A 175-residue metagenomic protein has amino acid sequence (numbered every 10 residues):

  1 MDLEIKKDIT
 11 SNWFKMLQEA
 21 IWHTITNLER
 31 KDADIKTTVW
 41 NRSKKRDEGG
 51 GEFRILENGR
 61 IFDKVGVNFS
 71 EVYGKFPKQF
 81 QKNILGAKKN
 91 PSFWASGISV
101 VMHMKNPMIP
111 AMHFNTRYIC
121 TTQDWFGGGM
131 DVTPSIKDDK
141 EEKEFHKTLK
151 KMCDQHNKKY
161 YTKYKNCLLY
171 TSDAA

Functional and structural regions predicted by a protein language model:
D2-L85: Gly/Pro-rich turn-and-neighbor structural signature
S11, Q18, W22, S99 (+3 more regions): Short, well-ordered alpha-helical packing segments
W22, T26-R30, N106, R117-C120 (+2 more regions): Hydrophobic/aromatic-lined pockets within catalytic cores
N27, K31, I84-G86, R117-I119 (+2 more regions): General N-terminal targeting signals
D32-I35, Y161-N166: Flexible, glycine/charged-enriched surface loops at secondary-structure junctions
G51-G128: Internal mixed beta-strand/loop scaffold within catalytic domains of large alpha/beta enzymes
Q123-K163: Compact, glycine/acidic-enriched structural inserts
Y170-A175: Conserved small/polar residues in nucleotide/adenosyl-binding loops
